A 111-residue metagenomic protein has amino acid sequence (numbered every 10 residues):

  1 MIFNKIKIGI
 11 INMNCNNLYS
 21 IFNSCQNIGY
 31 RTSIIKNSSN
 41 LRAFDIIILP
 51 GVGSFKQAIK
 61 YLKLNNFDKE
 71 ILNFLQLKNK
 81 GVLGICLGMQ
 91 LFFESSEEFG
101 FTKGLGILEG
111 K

Functional and structural regions predicted by a protein language model:
M1-K7: Extreme N-terminus of proteins, especially the signal/transit-peptide cleavage junction and the first residues
N4, R42-A43, K78, F101: Residue-level preference for short coil/turn positions at secondary-structure junctions
I8-Y30: N-terminal beta1-alpha1 ligand-phosphate binding loop
T32-A43: Short acidic low-complexity segments
I46: Short, Asp-centered acidic motifs that coordinate Mg2+ and/or phosphate in catalytic or ligand-binding sites
L49: Terminal helix-turn-helix DNA-binding modules in bacterial transcription factors
G53-K111: Cysteine-nucleophile active-site neighborhood
